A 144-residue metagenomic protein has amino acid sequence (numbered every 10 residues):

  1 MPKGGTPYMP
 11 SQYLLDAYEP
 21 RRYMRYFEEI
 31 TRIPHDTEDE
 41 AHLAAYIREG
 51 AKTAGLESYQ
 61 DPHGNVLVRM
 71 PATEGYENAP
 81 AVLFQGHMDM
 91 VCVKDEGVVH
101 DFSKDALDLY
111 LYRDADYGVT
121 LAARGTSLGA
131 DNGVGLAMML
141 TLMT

Functional and structural regions predicted by a protein language model:
P2-I33: N-terminal hydrophobic or amphipathic helices/low-complexity stretches enriched in small/hydrophobic/Pro/Gly
P2-K3, P62, T73, D116: Intrinsically disordered, low-complexity segments enriched in small/polar residues
Y8-P10, D16-A17, A45-E49, Q60-G64 (+1 more regions): A short linear-motif detector with a strong N-terminal bias
D16, P20-Y23, D36, E40-A44 (+1 more regions): Generic structural signal for well-ordered, non-membrane alpha-helical segments in soluble metabolic enzymes
P20, E28-R32, D36, K52-E57 (+1 more regions): Generic secondary-structure signature for well-ordered alpha-helical cores
M24, E28, R48, L136-M143: Predominant activation on well-ordered alpha-helical scaffold segments within soluble catalytic domains
D36-P80: A non-catalytic alpha/beta surface segment that caps or lines the substrate-entry region of metallo-dependent hydrolase
Y76-T144: Active-site metal-coordination/substrate-binding segment of hydrolases, especially metallo-dependent peptidases
